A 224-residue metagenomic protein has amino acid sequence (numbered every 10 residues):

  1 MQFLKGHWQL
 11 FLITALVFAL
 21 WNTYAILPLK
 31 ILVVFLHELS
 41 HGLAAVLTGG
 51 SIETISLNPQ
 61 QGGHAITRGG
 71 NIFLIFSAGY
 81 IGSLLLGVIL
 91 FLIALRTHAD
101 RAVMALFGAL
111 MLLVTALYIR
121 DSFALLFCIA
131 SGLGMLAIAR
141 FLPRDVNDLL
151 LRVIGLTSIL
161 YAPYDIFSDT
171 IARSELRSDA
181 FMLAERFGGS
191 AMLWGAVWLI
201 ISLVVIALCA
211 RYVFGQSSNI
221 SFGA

Functional and structural regions predicted by a protein language model:
M1-L39: N-terminal signal-anchor transmembrane alpha helix
I13-V17, L85-L90, F107-T115, A130-A137: Hydrophobic, membrane-inserted alpha-helices
T23-F73: Small-residue-rich helix-interface/hinge motifs
A25, G69-F73, L92-H98, T115-L125 (+2 more regions): Membrane-interface helix caps and helix-loop-helix hairpins in membrane proteins
F35, H98-M111, A124-L133, D148-G155: Cytoplasmic-side transmembrane-helix entry/capping segments in multi-pass membrane proteins
N71-L84, I119-I129, M192-I200: Membrane-interface loop-to-helix entry segments
S77-L106: Ordered, amphipathic secondary-structure segments that act as subunit-interaction surfaces in large macromolecular
S174-L193: Short, membrane-exposed interhelical loops at transmembrane-helix boundaries
